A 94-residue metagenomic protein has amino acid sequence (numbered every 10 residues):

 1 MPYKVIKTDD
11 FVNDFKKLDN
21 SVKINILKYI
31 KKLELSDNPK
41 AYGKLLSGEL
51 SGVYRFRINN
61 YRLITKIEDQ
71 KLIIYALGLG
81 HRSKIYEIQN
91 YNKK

Functional and structural regions predicted by a protein language model:
M1-K28: Arg/Lys-rich, positively charged N-terminal/basic patches that mediate binding to nucleic acids
P2-I6, N13, Y61, K66-K94: Enriched for short, Lys/Arg-rich terminal
K17-N20, L35, D69: Secondary-structure boundary motif
L18, I30-L33, N92: Alpha-helix boundary/capping residues
K31-R55: A short, surface-exposed loop/turn module that caps and links secondary-structure elements
